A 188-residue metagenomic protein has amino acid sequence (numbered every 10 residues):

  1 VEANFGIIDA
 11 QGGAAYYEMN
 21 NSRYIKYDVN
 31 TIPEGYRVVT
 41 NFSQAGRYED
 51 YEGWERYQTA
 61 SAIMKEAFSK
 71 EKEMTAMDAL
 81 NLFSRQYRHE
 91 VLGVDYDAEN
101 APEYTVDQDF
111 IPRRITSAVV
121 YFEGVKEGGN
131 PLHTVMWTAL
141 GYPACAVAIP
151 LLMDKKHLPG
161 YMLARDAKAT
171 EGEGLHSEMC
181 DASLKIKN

Functional and structural regions predicted by a protein language model:
E2-N188: C-terminal, well-structured catalytic/ligand-binding subdomain of enzymes
